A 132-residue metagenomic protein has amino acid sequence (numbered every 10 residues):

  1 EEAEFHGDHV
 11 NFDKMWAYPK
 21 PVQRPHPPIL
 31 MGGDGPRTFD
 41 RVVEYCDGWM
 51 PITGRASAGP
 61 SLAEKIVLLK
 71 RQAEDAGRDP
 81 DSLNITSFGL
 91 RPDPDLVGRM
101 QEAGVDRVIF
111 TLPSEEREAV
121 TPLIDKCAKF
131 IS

Functional and structural regions predicted by a protein language model:
E1-S132: Active-site-adjacent structural elements that line small-molecule/cofactor binding pockets in enzymes
